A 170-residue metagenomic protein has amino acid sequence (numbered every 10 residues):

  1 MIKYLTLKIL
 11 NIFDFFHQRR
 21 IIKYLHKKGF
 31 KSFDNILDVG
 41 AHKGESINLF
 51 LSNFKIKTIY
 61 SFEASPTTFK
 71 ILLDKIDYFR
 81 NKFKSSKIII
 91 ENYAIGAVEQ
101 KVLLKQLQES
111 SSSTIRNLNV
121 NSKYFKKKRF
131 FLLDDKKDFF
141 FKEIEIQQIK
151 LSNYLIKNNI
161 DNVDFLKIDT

Functional and structural regions predicted by a protein language model:
M1-T170: Phosphate/nucleotide-binding beta-alpha loop and adjacent structural elements of enzyme active sites
